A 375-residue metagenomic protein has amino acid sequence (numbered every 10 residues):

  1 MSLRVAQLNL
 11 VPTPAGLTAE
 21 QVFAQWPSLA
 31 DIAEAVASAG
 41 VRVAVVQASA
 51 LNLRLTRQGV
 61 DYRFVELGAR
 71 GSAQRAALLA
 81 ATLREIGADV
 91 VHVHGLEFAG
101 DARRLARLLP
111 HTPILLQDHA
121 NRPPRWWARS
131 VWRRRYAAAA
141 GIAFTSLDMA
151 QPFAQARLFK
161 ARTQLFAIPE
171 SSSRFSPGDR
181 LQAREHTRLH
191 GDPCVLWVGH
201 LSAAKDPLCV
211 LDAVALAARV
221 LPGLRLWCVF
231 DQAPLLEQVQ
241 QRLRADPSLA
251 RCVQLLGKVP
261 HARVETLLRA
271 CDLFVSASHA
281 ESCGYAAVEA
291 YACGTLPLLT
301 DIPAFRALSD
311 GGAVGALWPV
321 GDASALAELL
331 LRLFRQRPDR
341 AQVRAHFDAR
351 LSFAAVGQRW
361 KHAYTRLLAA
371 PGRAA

Functional and structural regions predicted by a protein language model:
M1-L51, T112: N-terminal subdomain of nucleotide-sugar transferases
V93-A99, D118: Short His-centered aromatic/hydrophobic patch
A137-T163, S172-R174: A short, active-site helix/loop in glycosyltransferases that binds the activated sugar's phosphate group
V198, R225-Q240: Glycosyltransferase donor-sugar binding loop
V239-V259: Nucleotide-activated donor-binding/catalytic signature segment of Leloir-type glycosyltransferases, i.e., the conserved
H279: Aromatic "clamp/platform" in nucleotide-sugar-dependent glycosyltransferases that forms part of the donor/acceptor
L296-L299: Short hydrophobic beta-strand element within catalytic cores of glycosyltransferases and related nucleotide-activated
G311-A323, L331-R337: Conserved acidic donor-binding segment of nucleotide-sugar-dependent glycosyltransferases
